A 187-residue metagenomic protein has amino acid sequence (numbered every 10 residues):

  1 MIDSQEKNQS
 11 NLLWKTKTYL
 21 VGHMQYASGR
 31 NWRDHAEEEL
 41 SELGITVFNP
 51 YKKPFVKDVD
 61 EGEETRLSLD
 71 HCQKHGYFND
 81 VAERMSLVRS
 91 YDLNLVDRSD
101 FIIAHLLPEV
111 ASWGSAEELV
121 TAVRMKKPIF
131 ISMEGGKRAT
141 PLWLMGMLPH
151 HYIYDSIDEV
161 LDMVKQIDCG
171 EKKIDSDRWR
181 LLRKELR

Functional and structural regions predicted by a protein language model:
M1-R187: Conserved catalytic or regulatory cores that recognize and/or transform ribose-phosphate-containing ligands
